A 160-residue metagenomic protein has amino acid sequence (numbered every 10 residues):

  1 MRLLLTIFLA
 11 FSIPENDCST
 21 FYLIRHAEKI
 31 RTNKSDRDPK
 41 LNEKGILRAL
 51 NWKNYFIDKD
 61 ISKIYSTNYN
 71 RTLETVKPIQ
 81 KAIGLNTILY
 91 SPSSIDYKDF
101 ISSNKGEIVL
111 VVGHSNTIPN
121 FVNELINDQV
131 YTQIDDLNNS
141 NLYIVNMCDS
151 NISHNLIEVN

Functional and structural regions predicted by a protein language model:
M1-T20: Bacterial Sec-dependent N-terminal signal peptides
R2-L4, R37, K105: A residue-level detector for conformationally permissive "hinge/kink" positions
C18-S103, I118-E124, D128-N160: Active-site-proximal alpha-helix that buttresses catalytic centers in soluble enzyme cores
F21, K105-G113: Generic beta-sheet signal
